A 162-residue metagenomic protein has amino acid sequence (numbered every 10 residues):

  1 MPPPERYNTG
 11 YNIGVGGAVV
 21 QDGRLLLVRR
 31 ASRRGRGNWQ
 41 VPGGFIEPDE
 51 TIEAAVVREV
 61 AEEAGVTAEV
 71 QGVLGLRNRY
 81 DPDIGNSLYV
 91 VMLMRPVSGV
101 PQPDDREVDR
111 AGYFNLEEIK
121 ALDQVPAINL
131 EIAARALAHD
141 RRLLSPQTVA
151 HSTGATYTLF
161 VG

Functional and structural regions predicted by a protein language model:
M1-G16: Acidic, metal-coordinating catalytic segment for phosphate/diphosphate chemistry, firing primarily on the Nudix
P4-E5, L74-Y80: Short, solvent-exposed loop/turn elements at beta->coil junctions and helix N-caps that rim active or binding pockets
G17, V73, M92-M94: A structural signal for short, well-ordered beta-strand segments
Q21: A cytosolic small-molecule/anion-sensing beta-strand core signal
L27-R29: Beta-strand scaffold of nucleotide-dependent catalytic cores
R33-N38, N86-L88: A conserved beta-turn-beta hairpin within the catalytic core of GNAT-like acetyltransferases that forms part
I46-E69, N78-R135, L159-G162: Unchanged
A136-G162: Charged phosphate-binding loop/patch that engages nucleotide di/tri-phosphates or the phosphate backbone of nucleic
